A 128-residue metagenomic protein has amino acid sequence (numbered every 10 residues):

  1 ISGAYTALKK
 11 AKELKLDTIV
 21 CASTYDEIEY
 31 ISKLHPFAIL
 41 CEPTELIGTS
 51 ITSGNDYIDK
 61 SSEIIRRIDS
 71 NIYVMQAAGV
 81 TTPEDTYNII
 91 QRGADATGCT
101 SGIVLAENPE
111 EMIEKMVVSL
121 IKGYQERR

Functional and structural regions predicted by a protein language model:
I1-D69: Conserved anion-binding
I1-S2, A38-I51, R92-I113: Glycine-rich phosphate-binding active-site loops on the catalytic face of alpha/beta enzymes
A4-E13, S53-N55, S101-R128: C-terminal helical cap(s) of enzyme catalytic domains, especially alpha/beta-barrels
T18-V20, I39-C41, V74-A78, T97-C99: Hydrophobic faces of well-ordered beta-strands that scaffold small-molecule active sites in alpha/beta enzyme cores
A22-H35, G79-T97: Catalytic cores of alpha/beta
S23, S61-S62, R67-I68, V80 (+3 more regions): Aromatic-rich, lipid-facing transmembrane alpha helices and their immediate juxtamembrane interface loops in integral
